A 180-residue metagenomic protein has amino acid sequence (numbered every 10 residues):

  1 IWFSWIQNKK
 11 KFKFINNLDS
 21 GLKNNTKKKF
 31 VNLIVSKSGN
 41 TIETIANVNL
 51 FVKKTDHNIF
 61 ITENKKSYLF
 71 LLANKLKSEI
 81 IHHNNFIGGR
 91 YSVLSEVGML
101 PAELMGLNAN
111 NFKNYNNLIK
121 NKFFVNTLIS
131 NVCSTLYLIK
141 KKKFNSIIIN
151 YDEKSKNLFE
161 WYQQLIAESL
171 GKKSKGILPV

Functional and structural regions predicted by a protein language model:
I1-F124: Glycine-rich phosphate-binding loops that contact phosphosugars or nucleotide phosphates
K9, L107-N111, N121-V180: Acidic catalytic cores of enzymes that act on phosphate-bearing nucleotides/polynucleotides
